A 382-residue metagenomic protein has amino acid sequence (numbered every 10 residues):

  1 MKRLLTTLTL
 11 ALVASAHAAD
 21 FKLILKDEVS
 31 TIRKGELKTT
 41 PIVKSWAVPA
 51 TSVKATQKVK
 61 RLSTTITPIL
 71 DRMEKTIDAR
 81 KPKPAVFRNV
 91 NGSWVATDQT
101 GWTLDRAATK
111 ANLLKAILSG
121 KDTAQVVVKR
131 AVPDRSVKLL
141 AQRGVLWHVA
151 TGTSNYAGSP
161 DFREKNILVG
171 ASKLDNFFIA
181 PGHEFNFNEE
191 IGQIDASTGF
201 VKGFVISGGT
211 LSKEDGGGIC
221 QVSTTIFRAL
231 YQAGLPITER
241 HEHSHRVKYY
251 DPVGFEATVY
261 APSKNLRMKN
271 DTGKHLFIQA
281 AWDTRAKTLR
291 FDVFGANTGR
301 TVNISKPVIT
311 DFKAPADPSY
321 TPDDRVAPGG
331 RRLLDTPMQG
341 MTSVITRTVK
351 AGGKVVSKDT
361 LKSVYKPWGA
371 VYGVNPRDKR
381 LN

Functional and structural regions predicted by a protein language model:
M1-L4: Positively charged n-region of N-terminal signal peptides that target proteins for export
T6-T7, A351: General helical structural elements
T9-A18: Hydrophobic h-region of N-terminal signal peptides that target proteins for export in Gram-negative bacteria
A18-I24: Cleaved targeting-peptide boundary
K26-S30, T40-A47, T64, P68 (+4 more regions): Well-ordered beta-sheet/strand-loop patches within structured domains
R33: Active-site-proximal acidic segments at structured loop/helix or strand boundaries that coordinate catalytic metals
S52-S63, G216: Periplasmic/extracytosolic POTRA-like scaffold domains at the N-termini of outer-membrane and outer-envelope
